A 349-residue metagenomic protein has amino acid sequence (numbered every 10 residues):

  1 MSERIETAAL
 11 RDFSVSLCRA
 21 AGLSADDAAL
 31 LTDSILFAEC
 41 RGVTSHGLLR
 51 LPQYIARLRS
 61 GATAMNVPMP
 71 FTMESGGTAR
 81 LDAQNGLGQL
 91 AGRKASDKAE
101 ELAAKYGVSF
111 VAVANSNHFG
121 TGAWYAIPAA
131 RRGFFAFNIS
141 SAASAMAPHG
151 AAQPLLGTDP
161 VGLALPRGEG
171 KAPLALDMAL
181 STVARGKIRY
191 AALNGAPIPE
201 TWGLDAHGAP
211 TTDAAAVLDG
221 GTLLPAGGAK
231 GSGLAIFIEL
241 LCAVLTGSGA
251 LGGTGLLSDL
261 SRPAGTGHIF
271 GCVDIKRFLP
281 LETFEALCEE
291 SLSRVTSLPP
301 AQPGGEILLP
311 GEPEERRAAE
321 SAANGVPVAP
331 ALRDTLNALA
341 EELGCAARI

Functional and structural regions predicted by a protein language model:
S2-T7, S24-L49, T63-E74, S261-G265 (+1 more regions): N-terminal glycine-rich anion-binding loops that anchor highly charged ligand groups
R4-I5, L10-F13, A250-I349: Catalytic-core signal marking the mid-to-C-terminal active-site face
S14-R19: Amphipathic alpha-helical segments within well-ordered protein domains
H46-L102: Active-site cofactor/substrate anionic-group-binding motifs, chiefly glycine- and Lys/Arg-rich phosphate-binding loops
T78-G168, A175: A generic, well-ordered mixed alpha/beta core segment in the N-terminal half of proteins
M146-A216: Phosphate/diphosphate-binding glycine-rich loops and adjacent basic-rich segments that engage nucleotide
R185-A250, S258-P263: Small-residue-enriched flexible segments
